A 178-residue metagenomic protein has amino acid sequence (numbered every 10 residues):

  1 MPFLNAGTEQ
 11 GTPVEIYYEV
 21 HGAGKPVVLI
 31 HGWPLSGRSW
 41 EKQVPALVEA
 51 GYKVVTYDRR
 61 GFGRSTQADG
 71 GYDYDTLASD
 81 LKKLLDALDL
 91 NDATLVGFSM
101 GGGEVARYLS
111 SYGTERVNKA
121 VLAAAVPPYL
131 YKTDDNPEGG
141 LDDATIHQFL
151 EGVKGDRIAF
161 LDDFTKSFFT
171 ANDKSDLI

Functional and structural regions predicted by a protein language model:
M1-G7: An N-terminal hydrophobic leader/cap segment in hydrolases
T8-G70, L84: Conserved HGGG/HGGXW glycine-rich cap/lid loop of the alpha/beta-hydrolase fold
G22-G24, D86-D92, T114: Active-site acidic short loop of glycosyltransferases
V27, A78, G102, I146 (+1 more regions): A general structural signal for well-ordered alpha-helical segments in protein cores
D75-A93: Conserved acidic catalytic loop of the alpha/beta-hydrolase fold
N91-T133: Conserved hydrolase catalytic core segment
P128-K132, N136-L141, E151-I178: Conserved alpha/beta-hydrolase catalytic His-Asp/Glu region
